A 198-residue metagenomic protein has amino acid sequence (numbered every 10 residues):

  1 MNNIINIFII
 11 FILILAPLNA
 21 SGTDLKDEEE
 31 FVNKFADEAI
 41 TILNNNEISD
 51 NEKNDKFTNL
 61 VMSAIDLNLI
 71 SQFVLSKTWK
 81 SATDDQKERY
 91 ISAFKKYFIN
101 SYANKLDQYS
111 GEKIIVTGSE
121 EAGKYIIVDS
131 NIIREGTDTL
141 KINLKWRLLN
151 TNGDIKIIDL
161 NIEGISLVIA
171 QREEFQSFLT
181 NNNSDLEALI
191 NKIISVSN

Functional and structural regions predicted by a protein language model:
N2-F11: Sec-dependent signal peptide recognition, specifically the positively charged N-region followed immediately by
L15-P17: N-terminal signal peptide c-region/cleavage motif recognized by signal peptidases
A20-G22: Boundary at the C-terminal end of the N-terminal hydrophobic targeting segment
L25-Y102: Early exported N-terminus immediately downstream of N-terminal targeting peptides
D27, T41, N45-I48, E52 (+6 more regions): Surface-exposed, polar/charged faces of alpha-helical domains in mature secreted/periplasmic/lumenal proteins
N100-I142, S197-N198: Surface-exposed, charged secondary-structure patches
N143-I169: Short beta-strand edge/turn micro-motifs at domain boundaries
D159-N198: Low-complexity, intrinsically disordered terminal/linker segments enriched in charged and Gly/Pro repeats
